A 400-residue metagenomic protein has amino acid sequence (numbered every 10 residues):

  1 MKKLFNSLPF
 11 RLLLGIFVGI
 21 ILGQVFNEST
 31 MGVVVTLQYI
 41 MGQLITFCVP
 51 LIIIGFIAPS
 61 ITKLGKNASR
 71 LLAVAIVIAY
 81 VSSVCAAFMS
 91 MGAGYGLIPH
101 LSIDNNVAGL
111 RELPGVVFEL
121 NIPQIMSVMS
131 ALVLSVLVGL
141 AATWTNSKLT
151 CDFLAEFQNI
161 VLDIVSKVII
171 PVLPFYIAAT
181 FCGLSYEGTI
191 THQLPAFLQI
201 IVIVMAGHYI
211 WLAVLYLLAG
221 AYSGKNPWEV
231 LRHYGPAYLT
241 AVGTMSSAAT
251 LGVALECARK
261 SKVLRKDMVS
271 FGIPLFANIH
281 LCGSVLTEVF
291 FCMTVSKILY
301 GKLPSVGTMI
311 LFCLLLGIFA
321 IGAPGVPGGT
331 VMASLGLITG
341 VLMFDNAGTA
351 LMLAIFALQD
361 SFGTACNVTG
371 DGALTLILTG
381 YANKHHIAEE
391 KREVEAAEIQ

Functional and structural regions predicted by a protein language model:
K2-N27, Y39-C48, R70-E229, A388-E393 (+1 more regions): Signature of multi-pass transmembrane helix bundles
N27-E28, I61-R70, P99, T143-K148 (+7 more regions): Juxtamembrane helix-boundary/capping and inter-helix hinge elements in multi-pass membrane proteins
V33, S69, A73, I190-L198 (+3 more regions): Membrane-water interface of transmembrane alpha-helices in multipass transporters/channels
V35-T46, D152-K167, R232-T240, E256-V263 (+2 more regions): Short amphipathic alpha-helical coupling elements at transmembrane boundaries
S69-A75, K167-I170, S261-A277, L303-G307 (+2 more regions): Membrane-interface alpha-helices at helix entry/exit sites of multi-pass transporters
S102-I103, F290-Q400: Transmembrane alpha-helical segments and their short flanking loops that form helix-hairpins/helix-helix interfaces
L217-F276, I298-P304: Membrane-embedded helical hairpins/re-entrant loop segments and their flanking transmembrane helices within multi-pass
P236-S246, F276-C282, L314-P327, D360: Transmembrane alpha-helix interface/packing and boundary motifs in multi-pass membrane proteins, characterized by
